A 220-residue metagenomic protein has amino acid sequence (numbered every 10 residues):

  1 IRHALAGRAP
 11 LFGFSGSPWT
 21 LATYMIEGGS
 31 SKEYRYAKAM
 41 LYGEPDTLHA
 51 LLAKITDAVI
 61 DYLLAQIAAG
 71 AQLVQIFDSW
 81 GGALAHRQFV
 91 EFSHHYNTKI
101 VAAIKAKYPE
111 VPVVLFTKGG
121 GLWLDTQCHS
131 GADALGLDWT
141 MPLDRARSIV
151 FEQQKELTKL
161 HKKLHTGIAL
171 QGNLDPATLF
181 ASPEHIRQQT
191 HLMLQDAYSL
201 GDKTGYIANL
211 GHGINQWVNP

Functional and structural regions predicted by a protein language model:
R2-P220: Active-site loop segments of alpha/beta catalytic cores
